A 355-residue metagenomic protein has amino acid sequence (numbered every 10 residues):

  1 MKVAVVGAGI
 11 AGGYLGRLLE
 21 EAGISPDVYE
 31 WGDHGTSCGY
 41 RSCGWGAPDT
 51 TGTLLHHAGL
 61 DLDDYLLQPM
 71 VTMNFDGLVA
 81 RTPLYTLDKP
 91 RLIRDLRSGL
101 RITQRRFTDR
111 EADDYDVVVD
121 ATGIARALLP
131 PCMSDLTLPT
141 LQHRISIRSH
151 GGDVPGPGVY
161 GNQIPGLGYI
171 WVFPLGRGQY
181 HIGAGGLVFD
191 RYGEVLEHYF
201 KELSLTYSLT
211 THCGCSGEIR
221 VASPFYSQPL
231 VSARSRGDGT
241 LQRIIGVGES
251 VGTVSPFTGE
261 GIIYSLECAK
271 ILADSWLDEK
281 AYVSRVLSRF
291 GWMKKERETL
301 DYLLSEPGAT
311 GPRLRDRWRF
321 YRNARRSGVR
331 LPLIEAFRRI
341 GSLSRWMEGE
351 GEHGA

Functional and structural regions predicted by a protein language model:
M1-A11: Beta1/beta-strand and adjacent pyrophosphate-binding region of the FAD-binding site in flavoprotein oxidoreductases
V6-A8, L18-Y40: Glycine-rich FAD pyrophosphate-binding loop
A8, S98-G214, A222, Q228-R236 (+1 more regions): Predominantly flavin-linked oxidoreductase catalytic cores and closely associated redox partners
A11, H34, A125: Conserved Rossmann-like nucleotide-cofactor binding loop
W31-M73: N-terminal FAD cofactor-binding segment of flavoenzymes
W45-G46, L78-S98, L187-V195: Short beta-strand to alpha-helix junction loop
Y180, P229-T299: Conserved mid-domain beta->alpha element of the FAD-binding
D274-A355: C-terminal helical "tail/cap" subdomain of flavin- and related membrane-associated enzymes
